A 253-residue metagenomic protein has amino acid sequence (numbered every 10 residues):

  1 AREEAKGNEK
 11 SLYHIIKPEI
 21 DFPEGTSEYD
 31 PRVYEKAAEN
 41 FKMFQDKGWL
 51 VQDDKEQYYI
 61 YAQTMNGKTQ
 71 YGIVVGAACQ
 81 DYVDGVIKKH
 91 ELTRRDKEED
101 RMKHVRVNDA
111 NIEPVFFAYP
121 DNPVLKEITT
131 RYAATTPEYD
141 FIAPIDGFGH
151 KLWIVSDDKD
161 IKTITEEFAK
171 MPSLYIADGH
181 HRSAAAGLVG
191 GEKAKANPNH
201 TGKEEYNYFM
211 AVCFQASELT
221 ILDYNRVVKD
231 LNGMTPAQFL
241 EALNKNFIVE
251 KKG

Functional and structural regions predicted by a protein language model:
A1-G253: Surface-exposed, charge/polar-rich loops and edge strands
